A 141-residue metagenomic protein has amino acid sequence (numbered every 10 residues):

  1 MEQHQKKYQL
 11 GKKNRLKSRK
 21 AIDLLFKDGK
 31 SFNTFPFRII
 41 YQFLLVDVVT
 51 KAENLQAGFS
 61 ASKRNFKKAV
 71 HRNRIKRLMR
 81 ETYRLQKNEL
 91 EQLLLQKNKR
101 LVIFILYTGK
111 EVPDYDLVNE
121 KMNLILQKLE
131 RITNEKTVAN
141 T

Functional and structural regions predicted by a protein language model:
M1-T141: Positively charged, solvent-exposed patches that mediate nucleic-acid binding
